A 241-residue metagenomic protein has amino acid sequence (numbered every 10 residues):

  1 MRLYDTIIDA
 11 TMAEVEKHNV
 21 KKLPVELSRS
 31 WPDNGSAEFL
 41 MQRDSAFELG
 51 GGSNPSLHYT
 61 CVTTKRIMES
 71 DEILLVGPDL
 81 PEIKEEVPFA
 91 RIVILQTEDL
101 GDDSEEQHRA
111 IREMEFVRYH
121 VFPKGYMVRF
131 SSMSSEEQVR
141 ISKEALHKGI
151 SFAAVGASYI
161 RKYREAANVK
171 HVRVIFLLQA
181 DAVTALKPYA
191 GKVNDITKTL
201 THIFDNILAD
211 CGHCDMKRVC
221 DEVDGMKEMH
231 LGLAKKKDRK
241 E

Functional and structural regions predicted by a protein language model:
M1-K22, S30, N34: Ordered core of a single globular domain
V15-H18, A167-K170, V193: Short, flexible helical or helix-coil boundary motifs
L27-W31, G35, E105-I111, E136-R140 (+2 more regions): Extended non-catalytic scaffold regions that mediate assembly and binding in large macromolecular machines
W31-H171: Long, charged N-terminal interaction/targeting segments
V172-G191: Long amphipathic alpha-helical scaffold segments
Q179-D181, K237-E241: Short Fe-S-cluster ligation motifs
K187-G232: Cysteine-cluster motifs in flexible loop/terminal segments that predominantly coordinate metals
